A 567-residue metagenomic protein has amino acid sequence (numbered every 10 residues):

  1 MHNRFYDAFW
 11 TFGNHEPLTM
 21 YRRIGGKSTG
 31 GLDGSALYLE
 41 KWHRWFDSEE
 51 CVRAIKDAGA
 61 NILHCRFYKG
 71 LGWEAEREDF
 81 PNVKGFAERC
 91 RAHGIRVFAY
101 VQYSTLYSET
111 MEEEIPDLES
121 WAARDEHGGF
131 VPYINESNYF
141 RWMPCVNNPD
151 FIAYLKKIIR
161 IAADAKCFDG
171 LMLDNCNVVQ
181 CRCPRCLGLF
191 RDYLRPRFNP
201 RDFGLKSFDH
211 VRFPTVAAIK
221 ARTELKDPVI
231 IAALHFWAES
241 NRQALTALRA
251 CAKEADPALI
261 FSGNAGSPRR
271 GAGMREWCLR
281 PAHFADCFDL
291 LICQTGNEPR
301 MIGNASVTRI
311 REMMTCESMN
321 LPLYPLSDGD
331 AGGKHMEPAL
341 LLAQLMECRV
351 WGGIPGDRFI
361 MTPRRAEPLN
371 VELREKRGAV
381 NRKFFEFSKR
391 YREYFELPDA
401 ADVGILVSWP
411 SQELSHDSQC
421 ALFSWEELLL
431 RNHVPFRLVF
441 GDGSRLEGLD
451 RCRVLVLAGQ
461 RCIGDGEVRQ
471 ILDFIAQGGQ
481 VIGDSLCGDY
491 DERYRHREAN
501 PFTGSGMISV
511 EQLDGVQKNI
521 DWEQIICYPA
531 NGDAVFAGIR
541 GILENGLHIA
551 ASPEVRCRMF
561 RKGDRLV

Functional and structural regions predicted by a protein language model:
M1-S104, S108, F130, A153-R160 (+6 more regions): Mature N-terminal, pre-catalytic/accessory segment of carbohydrate-active enzymes
F12-N14, R66-K69, V101-L106, M172-Q180 (+3 more regions): Short, solvent-exposed turn/loop segments enriched in Gly/Ser/Thr/Pro and often Arg
H15, S28-R44, R66-F80, S137-K156 (+6 more regions): The substrate-binding groove and active-site-proximal loops of carbohydrate-active enzymes, especially glycoside
T29-G31, S35-W45, A99-K166, N175 (+2 more regions): Active-site-adjacent "subsite" loops/lids of carbohydrate-active enzymes
D33-I55, D150-A162, G273-H283, R309 (+2 more regions): Short, acidic/polar
E40-G70, A165-F168, F288-L291, Q344-W351 (+2 more regions): Catalytic domains of carbohydrate-active enzymes, especially glycoside hydrolases
D150-R275: Active-site neighborhood of glycoside hydrolase catalytic domains
T223, W237, R242-S267, A272-R275 (+1 more regions): Carbohydrate-binding surfaces of carbohydrate-active enzymes
